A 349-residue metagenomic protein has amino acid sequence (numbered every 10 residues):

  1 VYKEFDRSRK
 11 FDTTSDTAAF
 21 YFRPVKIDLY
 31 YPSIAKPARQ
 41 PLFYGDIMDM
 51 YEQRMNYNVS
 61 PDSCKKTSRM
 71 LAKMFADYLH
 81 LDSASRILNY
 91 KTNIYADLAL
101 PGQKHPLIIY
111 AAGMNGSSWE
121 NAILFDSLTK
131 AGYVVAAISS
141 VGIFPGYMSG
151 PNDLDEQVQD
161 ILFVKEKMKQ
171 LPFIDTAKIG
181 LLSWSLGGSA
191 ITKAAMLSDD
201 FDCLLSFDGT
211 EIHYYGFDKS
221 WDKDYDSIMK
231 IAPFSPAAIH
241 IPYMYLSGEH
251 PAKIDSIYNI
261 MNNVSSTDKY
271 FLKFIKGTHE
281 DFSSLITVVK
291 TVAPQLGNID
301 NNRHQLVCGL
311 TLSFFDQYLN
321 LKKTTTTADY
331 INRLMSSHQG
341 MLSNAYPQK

Functional and structural regions predicted by a protein language model:
V1-L107: Domain-level recognition of soluble alpha/beta enzyme cores, biased toward histidine phosphatases/phosphomutases
K10-T17, G150-N152, V292-Q305: Active-site rim elements
I34, T267, K276-H279, L285-K349: Alpha/beta-hydrolase-fold serine-hydrolase catalytic core, especially in secreted/extracellular enzymes
S85-R86, E120, S149-F173, K193: Alpha/beta-hydrolase active-site loop
N89-G146, H213, P251-I254: Short substrate-entry loop that stabilizes the transition state in hydrolases
A99-G102, C203-H279: The feature captures the conserved acid-bearing segment of alpha/beta-hydrolase catalytic domains
V164-I231: Primarily recognizes the serine-hydrolase "nucleophile elbow" in alpha/beta-hydrolase and SGNH/GDSL folds
